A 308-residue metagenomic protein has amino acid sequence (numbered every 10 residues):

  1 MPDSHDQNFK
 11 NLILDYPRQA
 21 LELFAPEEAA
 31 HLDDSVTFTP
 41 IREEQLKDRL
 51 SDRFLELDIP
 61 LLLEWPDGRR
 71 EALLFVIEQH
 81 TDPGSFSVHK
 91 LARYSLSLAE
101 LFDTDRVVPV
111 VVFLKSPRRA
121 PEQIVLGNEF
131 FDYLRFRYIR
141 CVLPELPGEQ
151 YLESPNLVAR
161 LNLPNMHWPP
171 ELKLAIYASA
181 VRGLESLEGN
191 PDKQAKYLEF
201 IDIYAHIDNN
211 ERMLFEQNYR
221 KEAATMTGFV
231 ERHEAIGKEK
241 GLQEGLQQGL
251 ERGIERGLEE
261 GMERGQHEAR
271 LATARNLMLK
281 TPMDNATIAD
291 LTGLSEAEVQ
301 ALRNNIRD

Functional and structural regions predicted by a protein language model:
M1-D308: Elongated, amphipathic alpha-helical interaction scaffolds
